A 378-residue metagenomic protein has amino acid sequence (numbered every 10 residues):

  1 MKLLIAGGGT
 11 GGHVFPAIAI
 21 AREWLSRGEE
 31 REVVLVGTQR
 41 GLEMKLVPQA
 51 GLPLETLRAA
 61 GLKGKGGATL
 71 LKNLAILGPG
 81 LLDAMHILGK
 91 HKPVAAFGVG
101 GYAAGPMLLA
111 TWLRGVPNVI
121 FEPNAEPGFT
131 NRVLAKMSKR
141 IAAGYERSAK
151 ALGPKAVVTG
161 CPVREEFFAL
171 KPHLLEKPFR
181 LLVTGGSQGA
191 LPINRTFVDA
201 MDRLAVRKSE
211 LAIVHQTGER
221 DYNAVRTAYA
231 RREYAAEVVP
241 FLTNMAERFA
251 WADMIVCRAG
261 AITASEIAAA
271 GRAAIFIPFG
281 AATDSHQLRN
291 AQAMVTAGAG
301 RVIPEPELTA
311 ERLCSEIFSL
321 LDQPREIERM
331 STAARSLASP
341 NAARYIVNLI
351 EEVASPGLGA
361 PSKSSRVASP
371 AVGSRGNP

Functional and structural regions predicted by a protein language model:
L3-G8, E30-I76, E219-D221, P306: Conserved nucleotide-sugar phosphate-binding/catalytic loop shared by glycosyltransferases and other
G41, L46-A50, K171-I255, L288-Q292 (+2 more regions): Donor-nucleotide binding loops and adjacent catalytic segments primarily of GT-B fold Leloir glycosyltransferases
D83-F97, A103-V119, R132-K136: Glycosyltransferases and closely related glycan-assembly transferases that use nucleotide-activated donors
P93-A95, A250-S265, R272-A273: Acidic donor-binding loop of glycosyltransferase active sites
W112-P172: Active-site-proximal region of nucleotide-activated glycan assembly enzymes, centered on histidine/acidic-rich loops
R114, A250-A252, A268-I277, A297: Conserved donor-binding/catalytic loop of nucleotide-activated donor transferases
E326-P340: A short, well-ordered alpha-helix in the C-terminal region of glycosyltransferases
S339-A368, V372-P378: C-terminal alpha-helical cap of glycosyltransferases
